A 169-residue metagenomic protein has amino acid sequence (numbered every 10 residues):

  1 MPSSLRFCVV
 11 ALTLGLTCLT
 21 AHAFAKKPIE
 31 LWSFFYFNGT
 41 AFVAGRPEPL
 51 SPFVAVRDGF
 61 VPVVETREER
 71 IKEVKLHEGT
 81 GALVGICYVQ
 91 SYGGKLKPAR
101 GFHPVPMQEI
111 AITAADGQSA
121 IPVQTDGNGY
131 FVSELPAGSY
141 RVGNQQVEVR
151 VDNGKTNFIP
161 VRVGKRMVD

Functional and structural regions predicted by a protein language model:
M1-V9: Bacterial N-terminal signal peptides that target proteins for export
V9-C18: Bacterial N-terminal signal peptides
H22-I110, Q146-D169: Primarily secretory-pathway and cell-envelope proteins
G85, T125-S133: Glycine-centered loop-to-beta-strand initiation motif
A114-N128: Short, acidic Ser/Thr/Gly-rich low-complexity loop/linker segments typical of extracellular and cell-surface proteins
G127, P136-A137, N153: Surface-exposed loops/turns
Y130-L135, I159-V161: Exposed aromatic-hydrophobic patches
P136-Q145: A short tyrosine-centered beta-strand micro-motif
